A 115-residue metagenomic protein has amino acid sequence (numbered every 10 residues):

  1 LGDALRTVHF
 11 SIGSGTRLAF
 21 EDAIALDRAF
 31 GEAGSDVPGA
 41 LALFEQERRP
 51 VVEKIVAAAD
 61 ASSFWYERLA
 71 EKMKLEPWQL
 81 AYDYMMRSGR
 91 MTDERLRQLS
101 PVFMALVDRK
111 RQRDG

Functional and structural regions predicted by a protein language model:
L1-F10: Short FAD-binding loop at a beta-strand-to-alpha-helix junction that anchors the flavin cofactor in diverse
G2, R17-F20, G34, P38: Alpha-helix initiation and capping sites
R6, R17, R48-R49: Basic side chains
H9-D22: A conserved FAD-binding loop/helix module that cradles the flavin
I12-G13, R28-G115: C-terminal helical "tail/cap" subdomain of flavin- and related membrane-associated enzymes
D22-R28: Internal helical hairpin/lid segments
